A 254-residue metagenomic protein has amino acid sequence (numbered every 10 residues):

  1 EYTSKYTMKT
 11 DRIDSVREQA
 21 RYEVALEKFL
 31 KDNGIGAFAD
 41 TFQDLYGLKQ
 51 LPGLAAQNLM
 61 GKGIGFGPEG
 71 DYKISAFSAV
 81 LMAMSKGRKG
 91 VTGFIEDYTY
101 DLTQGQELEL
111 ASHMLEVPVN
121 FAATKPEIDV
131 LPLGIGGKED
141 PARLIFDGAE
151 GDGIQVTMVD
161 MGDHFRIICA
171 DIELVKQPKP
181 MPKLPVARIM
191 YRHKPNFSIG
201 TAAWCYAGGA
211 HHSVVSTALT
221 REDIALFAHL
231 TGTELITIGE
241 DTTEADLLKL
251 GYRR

Functional and structural regions predicted by a protein language model:
E1-Q50: A charged, amphipathic alpha-helical module
K9-V16, K28, F66-G70, S213-T217: Hydrophobic alpha-helical scaffolding
R17, R21-A25, N33, D71-A76 (+1 more regions): Conserved active-site and cofactor/substrate-binding residues in soluble primary-metabolism enzymes
T41, R88-E96, T237-T242: Flexible, glycine/charged-enriched surface loops at secondary-structure junctions
Q43-L45, T99, L115-E116, T220: Short, glycine-/Ser/Thr-/acidic-enriched flexible segments
Q50-G67: A short, gly/pro- and small-residue-rich
G63-P185: C-terminal catalytic subdomain
K138-R254: Extended hydrophobic packing segments that form well-structured cores
